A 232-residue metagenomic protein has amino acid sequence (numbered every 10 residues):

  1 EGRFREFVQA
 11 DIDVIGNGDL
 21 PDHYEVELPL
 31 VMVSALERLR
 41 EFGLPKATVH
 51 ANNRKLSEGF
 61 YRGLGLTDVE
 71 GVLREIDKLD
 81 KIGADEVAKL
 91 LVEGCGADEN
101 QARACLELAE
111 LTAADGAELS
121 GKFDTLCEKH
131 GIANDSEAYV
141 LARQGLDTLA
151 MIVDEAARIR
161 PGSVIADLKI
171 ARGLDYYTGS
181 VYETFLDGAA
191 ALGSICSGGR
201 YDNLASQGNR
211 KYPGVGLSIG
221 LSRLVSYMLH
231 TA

Functional and structural regions predicted by a protein language model:
E1-F42, K55, V92-A232: Positively charged, Gly/Ser-enriched RNA/tRNA-binding surfaces
P21-D22, E41-V49, V69-E70: Short secondary-structure capping/junction motifs at helix and strand boundaries
V31, L56-F60, E86: A general alpha-helix detector
A47-H50, V72-K78, D167: A generic structural motif
T48-G65: Glycine-rich, mobile lid/loop segments that gate access to catalytic sites or pores
N53, D80-G83, D115: Short, solvent-exposed helix-helix connector turns and helix-capping sites enriched in acidic/polar residues
L64-D98, L186-G188: Acidic, His- and aromatic-enriched active-site or binding-groove loops in soluble protein domains that engage sugars
